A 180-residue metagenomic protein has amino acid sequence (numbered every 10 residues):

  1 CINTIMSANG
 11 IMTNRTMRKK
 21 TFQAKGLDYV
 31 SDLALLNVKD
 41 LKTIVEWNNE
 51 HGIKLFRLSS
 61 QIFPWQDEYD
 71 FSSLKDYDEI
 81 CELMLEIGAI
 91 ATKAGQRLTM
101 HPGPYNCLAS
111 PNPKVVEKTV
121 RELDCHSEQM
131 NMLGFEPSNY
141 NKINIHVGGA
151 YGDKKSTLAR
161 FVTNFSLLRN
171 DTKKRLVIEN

Functional and structural regions predicted by a protein language model:
C1-R97, N106-T119, D124-F135, N139 (+2 more regions): Alpha/beta catalytic barrel-like cores
I62-P64, P104-N106, V147-D153: Short, internal active-site loops enriched in acidic
E79-E82, S156-R160: Short secondary-structure boundary/capping elements
H101: Conserved, mostly hydrophobic/aromatic
N141-A159: Glycine-rich phosphate-binding "P-loop"
L158-N180: Acidic/histidine-rich catalytic cores of soluble enzymes
